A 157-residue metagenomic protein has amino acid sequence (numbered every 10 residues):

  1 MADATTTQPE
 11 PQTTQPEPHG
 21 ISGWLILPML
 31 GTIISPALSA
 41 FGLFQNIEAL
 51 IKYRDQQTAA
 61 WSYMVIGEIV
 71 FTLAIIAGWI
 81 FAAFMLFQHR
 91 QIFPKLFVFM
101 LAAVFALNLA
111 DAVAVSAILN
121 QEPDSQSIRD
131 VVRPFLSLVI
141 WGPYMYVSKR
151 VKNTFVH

Functional and structural regions predicted by a protein language model:
A2-H157: Topology signature of small-to-medium multi-pass alpha-helical membrane proteins
